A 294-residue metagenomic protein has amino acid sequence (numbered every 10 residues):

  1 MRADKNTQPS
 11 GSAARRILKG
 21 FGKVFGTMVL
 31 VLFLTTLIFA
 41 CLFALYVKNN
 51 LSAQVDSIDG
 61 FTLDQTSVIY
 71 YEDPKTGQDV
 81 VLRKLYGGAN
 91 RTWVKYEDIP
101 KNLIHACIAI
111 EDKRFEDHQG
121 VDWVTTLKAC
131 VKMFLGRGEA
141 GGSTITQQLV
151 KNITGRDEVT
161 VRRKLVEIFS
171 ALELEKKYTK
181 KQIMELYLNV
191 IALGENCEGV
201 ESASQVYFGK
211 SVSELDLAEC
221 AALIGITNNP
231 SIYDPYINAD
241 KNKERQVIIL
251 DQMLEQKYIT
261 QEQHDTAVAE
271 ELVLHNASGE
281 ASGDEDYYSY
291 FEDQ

Functional and structural regions predicted by a protein language model:
M1-Q294: Juxtamembrane regions of bacterial inner-membrane/periplasmic proteins, predominantly the peptidoglycan biogenesis
